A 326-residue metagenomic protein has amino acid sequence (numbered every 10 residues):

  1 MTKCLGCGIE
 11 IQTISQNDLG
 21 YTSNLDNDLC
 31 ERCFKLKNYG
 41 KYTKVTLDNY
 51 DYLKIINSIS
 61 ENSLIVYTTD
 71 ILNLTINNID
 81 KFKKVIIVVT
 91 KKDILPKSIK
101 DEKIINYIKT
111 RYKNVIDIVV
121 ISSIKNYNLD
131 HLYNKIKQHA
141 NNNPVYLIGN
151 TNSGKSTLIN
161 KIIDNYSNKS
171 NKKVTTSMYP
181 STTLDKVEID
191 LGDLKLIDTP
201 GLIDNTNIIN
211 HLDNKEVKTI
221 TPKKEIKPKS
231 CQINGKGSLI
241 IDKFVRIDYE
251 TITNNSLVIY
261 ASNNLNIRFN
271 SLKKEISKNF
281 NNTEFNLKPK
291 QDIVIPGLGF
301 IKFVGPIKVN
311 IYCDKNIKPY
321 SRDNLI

Functional and structural regions predicted by a protein language model:
T2-I65, T69-L72, K83-I86, K92 (+1 more regions): Helix-rich effector regions associated with P-loop NTPase G domains
D51-I55, N77, K103, H131: Well-ordered alpha-helical segments embedded in enzymatic catalytic cores
I56-S60, L74-K83, I108-Y112, I136-H139 (+2 more regions): Alpha-helix C-terminal capping segments
V66, I86-I87, V119, Y146: A structural signal for isolated positions on well-ordered beta-strands in alpha/beta enzyme cores
L74-N77, L129, K155, D185: Short, well-ordered alpha-helical microsegments
I76-I79, P96-E102, T206-I209: Conserved ATPase-coupling elements of RecA-like P-loop NTPase cores
I94-S153, K161-N165, K173: Canonical P-loop GTPase G-domain recognition
L158: Hydrophobic positions on the alpha1 helix immediately C-terminal to the Walker A/P-loop
